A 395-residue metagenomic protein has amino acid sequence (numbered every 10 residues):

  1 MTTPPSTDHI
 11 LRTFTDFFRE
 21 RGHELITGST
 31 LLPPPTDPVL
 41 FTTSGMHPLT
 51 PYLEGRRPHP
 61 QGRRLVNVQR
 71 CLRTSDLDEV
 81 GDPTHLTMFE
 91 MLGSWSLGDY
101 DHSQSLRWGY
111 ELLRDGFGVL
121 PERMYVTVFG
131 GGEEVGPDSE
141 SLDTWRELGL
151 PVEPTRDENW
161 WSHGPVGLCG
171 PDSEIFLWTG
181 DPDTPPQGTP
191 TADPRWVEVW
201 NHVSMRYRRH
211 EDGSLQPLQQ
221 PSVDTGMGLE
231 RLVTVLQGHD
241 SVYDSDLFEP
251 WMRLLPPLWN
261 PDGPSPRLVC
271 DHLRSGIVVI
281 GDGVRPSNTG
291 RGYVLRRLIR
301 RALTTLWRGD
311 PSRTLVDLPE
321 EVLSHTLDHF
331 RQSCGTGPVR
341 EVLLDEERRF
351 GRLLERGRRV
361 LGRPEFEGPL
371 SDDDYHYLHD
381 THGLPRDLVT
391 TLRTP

Functional and structural regions predicted by a protein language model:
M1-R296, L303-T305, G309-D310: Alpha-helical segments
W259, S333-E347: Long, non-coiled-coil amphipathic alpha-helical linker/lever segments that couple catalytic cores to other domains
G263-C270, L323, R340, T390: Short, well-structured alpha-helical segments
I277, V284, C334, R358 (+1 more regions): N-terminal glycine-/lysine-enriched basic segments
V294-L295, E321, S371-H376: Alpha-helical scaffolds flanking conserved acidic
L306-G309, L344-P395: Extended, domain-scale alpha-helical bundle/helix-rich regions
W307, H329-C334: Secretory-pathway/luminal and periplasmic proteins that interact with or process carbohydrate-rich
T314-L327: Terminal amphipathic helices with adjacent charged low-complexity linkers/tails
